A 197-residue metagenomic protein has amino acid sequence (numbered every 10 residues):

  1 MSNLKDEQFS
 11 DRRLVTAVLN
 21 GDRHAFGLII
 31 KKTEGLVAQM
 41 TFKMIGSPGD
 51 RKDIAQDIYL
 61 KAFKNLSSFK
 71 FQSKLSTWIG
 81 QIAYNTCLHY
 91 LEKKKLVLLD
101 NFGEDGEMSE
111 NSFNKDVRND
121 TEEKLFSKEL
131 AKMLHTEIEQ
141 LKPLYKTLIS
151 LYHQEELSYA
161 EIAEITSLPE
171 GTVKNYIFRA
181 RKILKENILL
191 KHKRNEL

Functional and structural regions predicted by a protein language model:
S2-L4, L19-L28, A38-D57, E170 (+1 more regions): Short, charged helix-capping/linker segments at alpha-helix termini
Q8, V97-K124, S158: Internal acidic/polar
L19-N20, S47, Y59-K74, K93-K94: Sigma70-family region 2
K32-E34, K43-G46, S150-L157: Short helix-capping/turn signature of helix-turn-helix
Q39, D53-L60, S73-N85: Structural recognition of an alpha-helix C-terminal capping motif at a helix-to-coil junction
I58, I82, L148-I149, I162-A163 (+1 more regions): Hydrophobic positions on the alpha-helical face of helix-turn-helix-like DNA-binding modules
S67-K70, Q81-F102, R179: Arg/Lys-rich amphipathic alpha helix in sigma70-family domain 2
L88, L134-E137, Y145, Q154 (+2 more regions): DNA-recognition helix of helix-turn-helix
